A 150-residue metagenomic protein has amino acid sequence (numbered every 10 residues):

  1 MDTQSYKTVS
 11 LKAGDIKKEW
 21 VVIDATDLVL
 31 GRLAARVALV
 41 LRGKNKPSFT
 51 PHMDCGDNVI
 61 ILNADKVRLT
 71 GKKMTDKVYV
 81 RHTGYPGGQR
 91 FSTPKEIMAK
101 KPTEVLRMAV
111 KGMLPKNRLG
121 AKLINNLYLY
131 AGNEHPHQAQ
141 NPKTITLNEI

Functional and structural regions predicted by a protein language model:
M1-M108, R118, P136-I150: Ribosome large-subunit tunnel/peptidyl-transferase-proximal elements
L106-R107, K111, I124: Hydrophobic, well-ordered secondary-structure segments
G120-Y130: C-terminal structural segments of small proteins and small subunits
L129-H137: Short, highly charged C-terminal tails/helix-capping segments
